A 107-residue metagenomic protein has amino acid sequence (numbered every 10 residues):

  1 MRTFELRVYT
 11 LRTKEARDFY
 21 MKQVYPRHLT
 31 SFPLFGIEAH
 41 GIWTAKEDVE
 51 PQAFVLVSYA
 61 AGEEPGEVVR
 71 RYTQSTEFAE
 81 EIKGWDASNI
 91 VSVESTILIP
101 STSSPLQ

Functional and structural regions predicted by a protein language model:
T3-V8, F32, Q52-Y59: Short, structured motif recognition centered on aromatic/hydrophobic residues
E15, A60-E63, P100-P105: A short, structured loop/turn motif at beta-sheet edges
E15-H40: Short amphipathic alpha-helical segments
A16-M21, A61-T73: Short amphipathic alpha-helices within nucleic acid-binding modules
Q23-P26, R71, G84: Residues within well-ordered alpha-helical secondary structure of globular protein domains
H28, T76-E77: A common structural junction motif
F35-F54, A79-Q107: Glycine-rich beta-strand-turn "strand-cap" elements at beta-sheet edges
